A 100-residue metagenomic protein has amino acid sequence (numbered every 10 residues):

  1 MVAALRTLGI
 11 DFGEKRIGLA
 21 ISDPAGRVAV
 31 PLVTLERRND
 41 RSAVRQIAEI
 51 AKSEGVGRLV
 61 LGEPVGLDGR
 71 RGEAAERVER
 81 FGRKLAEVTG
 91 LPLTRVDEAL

Functional and structural regions predicted by a protein language model:
V2-I10, K15-L100: Phosphate- and other anionic-substrate recognition elements at nucleic-acid/protein interfaces
